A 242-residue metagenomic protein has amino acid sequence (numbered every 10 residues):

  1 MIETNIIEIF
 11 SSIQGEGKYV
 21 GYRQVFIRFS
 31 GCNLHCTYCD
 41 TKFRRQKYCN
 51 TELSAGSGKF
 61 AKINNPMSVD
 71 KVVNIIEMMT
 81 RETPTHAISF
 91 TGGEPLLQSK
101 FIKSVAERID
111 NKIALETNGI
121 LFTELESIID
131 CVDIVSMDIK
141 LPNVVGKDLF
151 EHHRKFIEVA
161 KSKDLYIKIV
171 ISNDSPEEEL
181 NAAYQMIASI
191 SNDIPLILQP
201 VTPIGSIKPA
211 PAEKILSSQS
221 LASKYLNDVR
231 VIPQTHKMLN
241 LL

Functional and structural regions predicted by a protein language model:
M1, C49-E52, M79, E158-K161 (+1 more regions): Short amphipathic alpha-helical segments, especially helix-boundary/capping motifs
M1, M67, M78-M79, M137 (+2 more regions): Detector for methionine-enriched segments
I2-M67: Canonical Radical SAM [4Fe-4S] cluster-binding loop centered on the CxxxCxxC motif and its immediate flanking residues
T4, S11-K18, Y22, G58 (+6 more regions): Residue-level detector of functional hotspots within protein domains
R28, T91, I197: Conserved Rossmann-like nucleotide-binding pocket used by diverse enzymes that bind dinucleotide cofactors
Y38-C131: Conserved Radical SAM active-site core
P84-A87, L96-L242: Conserved AdoMet/S-adenosylmethionine-binding subsite of the radical SAM
